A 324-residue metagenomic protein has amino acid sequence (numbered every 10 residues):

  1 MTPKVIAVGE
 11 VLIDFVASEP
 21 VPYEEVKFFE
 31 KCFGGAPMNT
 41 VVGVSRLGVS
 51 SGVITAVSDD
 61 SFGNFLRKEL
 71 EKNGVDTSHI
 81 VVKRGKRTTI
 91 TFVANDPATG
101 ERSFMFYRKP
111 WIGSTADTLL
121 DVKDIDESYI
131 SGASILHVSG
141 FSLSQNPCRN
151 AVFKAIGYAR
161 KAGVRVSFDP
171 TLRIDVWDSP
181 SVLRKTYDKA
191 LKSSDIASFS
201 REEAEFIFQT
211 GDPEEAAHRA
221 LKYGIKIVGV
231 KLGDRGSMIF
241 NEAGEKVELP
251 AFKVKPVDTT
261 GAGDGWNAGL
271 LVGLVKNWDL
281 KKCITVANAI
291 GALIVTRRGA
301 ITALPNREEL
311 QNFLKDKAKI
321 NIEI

Functional and structural regions predicted by a protein language model:
M1-D76, A98-T99, K255, I324: Glycine-rich phosphate/adenosyl-contacting loop at the front of the ribokinase-like
M1-I6, G157-K161, Q209, P213-I324: Conserved phosphate-binding/catalytic region of the ribokinase-like
K4, S50, R165, I196 (+1 more regions): Proline-centered loop/turn at the N-terminus of a beta-strand
V8, L12, S167-F168, S198 (+1 more regions): Generic enzyme active-site microenvironment
S50-V138, Q311-I324: Conserved N-terminal subdomain of the carbohydrate kinase-like
I125-D126, Y187, P256: Acidic, amphipathic alpha-helical patches
I135-H218, R235-S237: Conserved beta-alpha-beta core of the PfkB/ribokinase-like small-molecule kinase fold
